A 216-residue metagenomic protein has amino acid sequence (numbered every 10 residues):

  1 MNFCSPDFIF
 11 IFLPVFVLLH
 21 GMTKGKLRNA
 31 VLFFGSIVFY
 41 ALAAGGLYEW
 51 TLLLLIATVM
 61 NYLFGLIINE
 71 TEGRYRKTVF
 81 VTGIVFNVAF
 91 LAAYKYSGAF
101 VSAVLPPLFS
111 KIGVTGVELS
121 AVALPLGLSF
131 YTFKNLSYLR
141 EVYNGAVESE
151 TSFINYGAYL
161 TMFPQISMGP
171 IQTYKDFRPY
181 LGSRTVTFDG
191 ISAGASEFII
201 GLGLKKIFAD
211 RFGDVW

Functional and structural regions predicted by a protein language model:
M1-W216: Membrane-embedded transmembrane alpha-helical bundles that form the catalytic cores of multi-pass lipid-modifying
